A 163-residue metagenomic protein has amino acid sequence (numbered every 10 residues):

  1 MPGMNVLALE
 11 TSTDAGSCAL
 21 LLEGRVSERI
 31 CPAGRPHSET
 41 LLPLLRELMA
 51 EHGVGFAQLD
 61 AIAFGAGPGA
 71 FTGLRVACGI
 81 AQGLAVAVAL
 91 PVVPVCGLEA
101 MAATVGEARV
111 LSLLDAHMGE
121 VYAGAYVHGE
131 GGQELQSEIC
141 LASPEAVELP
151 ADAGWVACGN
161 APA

Functional and structural regions predicted by a protein language model:
M1-G3, P36, L90-A163: Surface "functional belts" at beta-alpha junctions
P2-A66: N-terminal beta-alpha supersecondary unit
A15, A70, E120: Glycine-rich nucleotide phosphate-binding loop and flanking beta-alpha elements of Rossmann-like dinucleotide-binding
P32-T40, F71, R75, G79 (+1 more regions): Residues at secondary-structure transition points
R46, Q82, E99-A100: Active-site phosphate/pyrophosphate- and oxyanion-stabilizing loops and adjacent acidic/basic residues in soluble
A50-A57, A85-C96: Phosphate-handling active-site elements
A63-V92: DPxDG-like acidic metal-binding loop motif
